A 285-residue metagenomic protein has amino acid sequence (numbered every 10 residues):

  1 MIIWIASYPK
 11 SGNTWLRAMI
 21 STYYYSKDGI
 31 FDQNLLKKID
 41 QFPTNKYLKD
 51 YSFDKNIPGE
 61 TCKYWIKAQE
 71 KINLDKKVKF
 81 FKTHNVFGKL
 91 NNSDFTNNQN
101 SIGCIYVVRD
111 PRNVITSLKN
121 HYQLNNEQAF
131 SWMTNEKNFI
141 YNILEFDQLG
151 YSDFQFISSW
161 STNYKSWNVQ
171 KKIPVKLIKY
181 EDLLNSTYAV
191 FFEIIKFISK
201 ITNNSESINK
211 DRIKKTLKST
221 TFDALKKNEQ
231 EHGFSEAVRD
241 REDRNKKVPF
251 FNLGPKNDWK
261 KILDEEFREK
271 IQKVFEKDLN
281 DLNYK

Functional and structural regions predicted by a protein language model:
M1-I178, N245-K246, F250-K285: PAPS-dependent sulfotransferase catalytic domain
N13-S26, L177-N204, T216, A224-N228: PAPS/PAP-binding and catalytic site of the sulfotransferase fold
F31, N203-D211: Acidic/polar loop patches that form or flank catalytic/metal-binding clefts of enzymes that bind anionic ligands
W65-A68, I140-I143, I194, I213-T216 (+1 more regions): Generic structural signal of hydrophobic/aromatic residues within well-ordered alpha-helices of folded domains
V86, D110, E181-L183, S219-F222: Short, solvent-exposed coil/turn elements at secondary-structure transition points
A189-F192, K196, D211-K214, K218 (+2 more regions): Replace "anionic and nucleotidyl ligands
R212-R268: PAPS-dependent sulfotransferase catalytic core
